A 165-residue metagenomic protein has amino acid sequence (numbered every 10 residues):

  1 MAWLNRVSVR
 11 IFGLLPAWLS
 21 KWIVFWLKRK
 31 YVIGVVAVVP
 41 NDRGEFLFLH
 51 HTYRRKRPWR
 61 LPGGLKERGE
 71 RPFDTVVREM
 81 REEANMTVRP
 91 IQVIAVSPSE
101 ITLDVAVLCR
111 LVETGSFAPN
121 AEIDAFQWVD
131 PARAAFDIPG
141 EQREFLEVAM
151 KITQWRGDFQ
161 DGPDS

Functional and structural regions predicted by a protein language model:
M1-V36: Acidic, metal-coordinating catalytic segment for phosphate/diphosphate chemistry, firing primarily on the Nudix
Y31, R57, I101-L103: Residue-level preference for beta-strand/loop junctions
I33-V35, G44, L103-V105, D124: Change "...and in nucleic-acid phosphodiester-cleaving endonucleases..." to "...and in nucleic-acid processing enzymes
V39-P40, F48, C109, W128: Conserved hydrophobic "DFG−1" position in protein kinase catalytic cores
N41, E45-R78, E82: Conserved Nudix-box catalytic region and its N-terminal flanking loop in Nudix hydrolases and closely related
M86-V96: A short coil-to-beta-strand element that immediately follows conserved catalytic motifs
S97-F117, Q127, P131, V148-M150: Active-site-adjacent beta-strand/loop module that shapes the phosphate/pyrophosphate-binding cleft
N120-S165: Nudix hydrolase/Nudix homology domain
